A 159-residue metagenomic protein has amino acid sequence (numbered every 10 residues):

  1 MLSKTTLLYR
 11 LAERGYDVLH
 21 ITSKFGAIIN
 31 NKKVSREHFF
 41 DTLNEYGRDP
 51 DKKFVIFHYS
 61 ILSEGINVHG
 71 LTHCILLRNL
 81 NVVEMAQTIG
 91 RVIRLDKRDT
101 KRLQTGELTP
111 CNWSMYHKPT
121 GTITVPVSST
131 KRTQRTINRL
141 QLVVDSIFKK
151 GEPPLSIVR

Functional and structural regions predicted by a protein language model:
M1-A12: Conserved strand-helix element at the start of the C-terminal RecA-like helicase core
G15: Histidine/lysine/aspartate-rich catalytic loop segments that bind and position anionic ligands
V18: Hydrophobic anchor at the start of a short beta-strand that flanks the dinucleotide cofactor-binding loop
I21-L155: Conserved RecA-like P-loop NTPase helicase motor core
R159: Mixed-charge (Asp/Glu-Lys/Arg
